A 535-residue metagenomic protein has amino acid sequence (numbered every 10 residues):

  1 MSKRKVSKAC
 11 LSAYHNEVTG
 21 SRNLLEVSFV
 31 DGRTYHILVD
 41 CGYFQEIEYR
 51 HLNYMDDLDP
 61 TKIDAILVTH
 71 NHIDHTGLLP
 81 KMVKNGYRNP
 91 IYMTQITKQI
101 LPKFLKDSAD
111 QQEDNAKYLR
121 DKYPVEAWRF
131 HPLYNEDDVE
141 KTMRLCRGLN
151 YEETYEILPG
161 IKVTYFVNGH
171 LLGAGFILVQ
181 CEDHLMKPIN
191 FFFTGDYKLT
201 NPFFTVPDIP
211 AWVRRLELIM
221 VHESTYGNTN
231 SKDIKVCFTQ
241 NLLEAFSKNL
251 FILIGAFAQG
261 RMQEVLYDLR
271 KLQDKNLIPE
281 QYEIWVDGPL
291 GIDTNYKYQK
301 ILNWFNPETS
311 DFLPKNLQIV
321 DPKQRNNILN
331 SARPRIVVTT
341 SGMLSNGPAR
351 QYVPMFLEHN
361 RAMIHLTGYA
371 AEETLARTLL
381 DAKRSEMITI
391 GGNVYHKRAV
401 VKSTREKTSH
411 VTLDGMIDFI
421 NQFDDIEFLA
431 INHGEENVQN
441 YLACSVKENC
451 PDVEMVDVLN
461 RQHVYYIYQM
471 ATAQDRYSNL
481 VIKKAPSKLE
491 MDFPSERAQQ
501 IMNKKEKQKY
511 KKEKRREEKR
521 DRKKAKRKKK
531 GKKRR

Functional and structural regions predicted by a protein language model:
S2-L67, H72, T76, V83-I278: His/Asp/Glu-rich metal-coordinating catalytic cores of metallo-dependent phosphodiesterases/hydrolases acting on
D64, E217-L218, R335, A362 (+1 more regions): Conserved acidic residues
Q111-Y118, I301-K315, M387, A473-Q499: A polyampholytic, Gly/Pro-enriched intrinsically disordered region
R144-Y151, K315-K323, D457-L459: Short acidic-hydrophobic, aromatic-tinged amphipathic segments that line or gate anion-handling sites
F238-R377, I388-T389, F423, N432 (+2 more regions): Hard-cation-handling environments
L379, M387-F419: Generic long, charged, amphipathic alpha-helical segments
R405, N421, K447, V453-K504: Accessory, non-catalytic peripheral segments of nucleic-acid enzymes
N503-R535: Intrinsically disordered, Lys/Arg-rich low-complexity segments
